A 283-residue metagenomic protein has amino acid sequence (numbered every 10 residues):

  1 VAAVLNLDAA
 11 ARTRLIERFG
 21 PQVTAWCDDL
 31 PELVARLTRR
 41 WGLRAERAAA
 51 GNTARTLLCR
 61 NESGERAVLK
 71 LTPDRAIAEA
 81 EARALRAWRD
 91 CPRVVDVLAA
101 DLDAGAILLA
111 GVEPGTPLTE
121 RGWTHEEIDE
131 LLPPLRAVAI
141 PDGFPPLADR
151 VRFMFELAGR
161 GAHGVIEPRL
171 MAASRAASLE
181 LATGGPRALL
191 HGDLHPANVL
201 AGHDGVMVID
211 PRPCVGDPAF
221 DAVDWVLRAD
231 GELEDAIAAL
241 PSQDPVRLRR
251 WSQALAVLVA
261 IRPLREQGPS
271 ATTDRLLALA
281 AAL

Functional and structural regions predicted by a protein language model:
A2-E46: Juxta-kinase regulatory segment immediately upstream of eukaryotic protein kinase catalytic domains
R18-G20, V165, I261-L283: ATP/Mg2+ or Mg2+-diphosphate-binding catalytic cores that bind nucleotide phosphates or diphosphates via glycine-rich
A25-R36, I140-H191, G202: An alpha-helical support segment within catalytic cores of ATP-dependent transferases
P31, A54, E65-L108, G115-A137: A conserved alpha-helical element in kinase catalytic cores
A35-L43, D90-R93, T183, Q243-D244: Short secondary-structure junctions
A48-N61, V68, V97, R175-F220: Active-site acidic catalytic loop and adjacent metal/ATP-binding pocket of ATP-dependent phosphoryl transfer enzymes
E62, D74, C91, D103-T124 (+3 more regions): A glycine-centered beta->alpha junction motif in the catalytic cores of kinase/phosphotransferase enzymes
A201-R250: Active-site Asp-x-Gly
